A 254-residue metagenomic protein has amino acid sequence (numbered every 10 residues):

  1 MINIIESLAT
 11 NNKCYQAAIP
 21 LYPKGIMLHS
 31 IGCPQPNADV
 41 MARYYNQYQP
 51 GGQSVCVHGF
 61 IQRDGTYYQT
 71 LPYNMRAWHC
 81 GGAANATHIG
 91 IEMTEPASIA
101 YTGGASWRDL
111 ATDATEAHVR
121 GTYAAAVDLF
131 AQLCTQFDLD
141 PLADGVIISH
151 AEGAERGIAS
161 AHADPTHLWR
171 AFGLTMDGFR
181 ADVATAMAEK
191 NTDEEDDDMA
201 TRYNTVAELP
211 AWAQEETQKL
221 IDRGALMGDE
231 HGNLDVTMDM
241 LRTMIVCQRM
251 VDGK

Functional and structural regions predicted by a protein language model:
M1-N85: N-terminal catalytic cores of peptidoglycan-degrading enzymes
I2-L8, Q16-P20, P96-M199: Basic/polar, cationic surfaces and motifs that engage anionic cell-wall and phosphate/carboxylate ligands
A18-P20, G51, A83, A114-A125 (+2 more regions): Extracytoplasmic/periplasmic, Sec-exported soluble proteins
V40-R43, A105-R108, N233-D235: Short, polar loop/linker segments at the starts of domains and inter-domain junctions
S54-C56, G121, A125-Q132, G178 (+2 more regions): Extracytoplasmic/secreted proteins, especially bacterial periplasmic and envelope-associated proteins
E194-K254: Short, solvent-exposed alpha-helical surface patches in non-cytosolic proteins
